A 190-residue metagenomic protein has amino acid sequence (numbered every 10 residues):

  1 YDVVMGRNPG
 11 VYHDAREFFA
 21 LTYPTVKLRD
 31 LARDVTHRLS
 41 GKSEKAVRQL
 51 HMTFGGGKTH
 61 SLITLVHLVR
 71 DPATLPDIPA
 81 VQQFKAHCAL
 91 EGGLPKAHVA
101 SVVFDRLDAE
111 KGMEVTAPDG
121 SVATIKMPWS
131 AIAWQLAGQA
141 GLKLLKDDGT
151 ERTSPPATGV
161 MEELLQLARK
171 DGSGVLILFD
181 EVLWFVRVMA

Functional and structural regions predicted by a protein language model:
Y1-A46: A short, basic N-terminal segment
R16-L28, R48-T53, H60-G159: P-loop NTPase motor core
D30-D34, A131, V160-E163, E181: Well-ordered alpha-helical segments embedded in enzymatic catalytic cores
V35-S43, A73, L136, A140-K143 (+2 more regions): Structural motif corresponding to the C-terminal cap of alpha-helices
E44, P95, K170-S173: Short loop/turn elements that form and flank the Walker-type P-loop nucleotide-binding site in RecA-like NTPase cores
G55-K58, W184: Gly/Ser/Thr-rich loops at beta-strand to alpha-helix junctions that form or flank small-molecule/cofactor-binding
S101-L107, I177-R187: Short loop/turn segments at strand-loop or loop-helix junctions that form parts of catalytic or ligand-binding pockets
L142-E181, M189-A190: Mid-core helix/loop region of P-loop NTP-binding domains shared across ATPases and GTPases
